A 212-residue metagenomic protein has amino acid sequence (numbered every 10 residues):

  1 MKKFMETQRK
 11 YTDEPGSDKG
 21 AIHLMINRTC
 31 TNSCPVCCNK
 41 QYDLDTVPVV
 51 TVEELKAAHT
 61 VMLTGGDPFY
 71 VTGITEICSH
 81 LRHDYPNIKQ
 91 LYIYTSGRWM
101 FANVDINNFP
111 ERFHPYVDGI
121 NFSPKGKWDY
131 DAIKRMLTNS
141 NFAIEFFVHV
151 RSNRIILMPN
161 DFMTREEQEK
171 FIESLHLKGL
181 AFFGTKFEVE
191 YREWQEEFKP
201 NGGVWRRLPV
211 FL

Functional and structural regions predicted by a protein language model:
K2-V49: Canonical Radical SAM [4Fe-4S] cluster-binding loop centered on the CxxxCxxC motif and its immediate flanking residues
K40-T46, A58-V71, N87-A102, H114-S140 (+1 more regions): Core AdoMet radical
T46-V50, D105-N108: Leucine-rich repeat
V49-E54, S79: Short, basic/hydrophobic alpha-helical segments
I74-C78, F101-R112: Distinct, well-ordered alpha-helical segments
C78-P86, N141-I144: Surface-exposed amphipathic alpha-helices with a cationic face
D105-F113, I133-A143, R165-G179: Short, aromatic/basic amphipathic alpha-helical patches
R151-S152, M158-L212: Auxiliary Fe-S-binding modules of radical SAM enzymes
